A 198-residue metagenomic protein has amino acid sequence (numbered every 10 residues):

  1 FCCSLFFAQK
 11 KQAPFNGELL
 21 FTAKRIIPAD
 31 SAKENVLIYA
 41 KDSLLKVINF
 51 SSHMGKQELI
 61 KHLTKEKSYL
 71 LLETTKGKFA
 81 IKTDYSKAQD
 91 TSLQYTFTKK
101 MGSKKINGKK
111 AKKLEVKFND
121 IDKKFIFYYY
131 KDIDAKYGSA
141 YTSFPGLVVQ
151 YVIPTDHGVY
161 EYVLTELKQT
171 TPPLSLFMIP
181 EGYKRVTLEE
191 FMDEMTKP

Functional and structural regions predicted by a protein language model:
F1-A8: Hydrophobic h-region of N-terminal signal peptides that target proteins for export in Gram-negative bacteria
K10-P198: Extended soluble regions of mature proteins
